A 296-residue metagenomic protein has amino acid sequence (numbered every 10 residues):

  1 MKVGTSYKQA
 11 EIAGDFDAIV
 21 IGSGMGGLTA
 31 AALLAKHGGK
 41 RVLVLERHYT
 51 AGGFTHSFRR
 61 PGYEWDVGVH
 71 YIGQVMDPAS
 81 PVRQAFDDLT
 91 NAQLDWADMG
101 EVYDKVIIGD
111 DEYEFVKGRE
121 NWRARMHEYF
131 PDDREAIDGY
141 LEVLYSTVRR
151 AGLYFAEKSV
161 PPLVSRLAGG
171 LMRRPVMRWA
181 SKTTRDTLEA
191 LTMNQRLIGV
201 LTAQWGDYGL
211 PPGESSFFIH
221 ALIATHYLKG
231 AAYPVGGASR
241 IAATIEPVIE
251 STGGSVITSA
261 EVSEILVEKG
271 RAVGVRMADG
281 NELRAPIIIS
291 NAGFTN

Functional and structural regions predicted by a protein language model:
M1-I19, K36-G39: Extreme N-terminal leader/targeting segments of oxidoreductases
A13-F16, M277-I287, N291: Core beta-strand elements of the Rossmann-like FAD/NAD(P) dinucleotide-binding domain in flavoenzyme oxidoreductases
G22-M25, R47: Glycine-rich Rossmann-fold phosphate-binding loop(s) that bind the pyrophosphate of adenine dinucleotide cofactors
G26, T50, T295: Conserved Rossmann-like nucleotide-cofactor binding loop
A35-P61: Glycine-rich FAD pyrophosphate-binding loop
S57-V102, T192: N-terminal FAD cofactor-binding segment of flavoenzymes
I108-S215: Rossmann-like flavin
W179, A221-M277: Helical element adjacent to the flavin cofactor pocket in flavoenzyme catalytic cores
